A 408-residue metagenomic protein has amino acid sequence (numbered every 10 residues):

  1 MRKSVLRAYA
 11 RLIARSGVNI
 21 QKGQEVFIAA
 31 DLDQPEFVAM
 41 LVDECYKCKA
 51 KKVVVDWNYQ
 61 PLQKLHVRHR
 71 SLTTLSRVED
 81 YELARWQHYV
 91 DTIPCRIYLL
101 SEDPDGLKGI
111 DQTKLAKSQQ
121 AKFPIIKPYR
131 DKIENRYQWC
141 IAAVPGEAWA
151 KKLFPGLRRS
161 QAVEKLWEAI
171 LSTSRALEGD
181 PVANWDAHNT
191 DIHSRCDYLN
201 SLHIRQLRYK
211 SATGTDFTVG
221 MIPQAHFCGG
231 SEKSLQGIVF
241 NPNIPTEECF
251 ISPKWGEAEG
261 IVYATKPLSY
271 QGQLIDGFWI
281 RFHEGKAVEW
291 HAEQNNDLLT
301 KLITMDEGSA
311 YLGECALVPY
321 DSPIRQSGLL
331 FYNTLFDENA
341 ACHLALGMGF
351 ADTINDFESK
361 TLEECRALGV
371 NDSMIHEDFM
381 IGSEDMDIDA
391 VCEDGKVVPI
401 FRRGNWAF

Functional and structural regions predicted by a protein language model:
M1-E259, A390, K396, W406-F408: Active-site bordering "gate/hinge" segments that shape substrate access to catalytic or cofactor-binding pockets
R11, N200-L202, Q271-Q273, G308 (+2 more regions): Short solvent-exposed loop/turn micro-motifs enriched in small/polar/acidic residues
Q206-Y209, F278, V288, E384-E393: Short polybasic amphipathic segments
G220, W290-H291, F401: Short linear motifs in exposed loops
I251-E307: Long, well-ordered mid-to-C-terminal structural blocks that present hydrophobic/aromatic surfaces
E257-E259, I275-G277, E284, A310-E314 (+3 more regions): Active-site lining segments that contact anionic ligands and/or coordinate catalytic metals
A287-E358: Dual-mode signal for accessory low-complexity, basic/Gly-rich regions
E363-F408: Extended hydrophobic packing segments that form well-structured cores
